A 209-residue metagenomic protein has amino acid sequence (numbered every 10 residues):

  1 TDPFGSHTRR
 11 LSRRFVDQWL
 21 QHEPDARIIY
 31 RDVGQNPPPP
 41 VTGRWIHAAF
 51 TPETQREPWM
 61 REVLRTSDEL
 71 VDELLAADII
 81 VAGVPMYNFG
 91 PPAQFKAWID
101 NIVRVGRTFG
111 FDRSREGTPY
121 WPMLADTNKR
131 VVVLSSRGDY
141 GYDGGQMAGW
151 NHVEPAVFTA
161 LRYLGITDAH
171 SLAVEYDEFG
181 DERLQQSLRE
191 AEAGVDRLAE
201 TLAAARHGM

Functional and structural regions predicted by a protein language model:
T1-P3, Y140, E178: Short histidine/acidic/glycine/proline-rich micro-motifs that form metal- and phosphate-coordinating active-site loops
T1-R107, A193-M209: N-terminal beta1-alpha1-beta2 submodule of the flavodoxin-like/Rossmannoid cofactor-binding fold
L20, D72, W121-L124, R162: Short secondary-structure boundary/capping segments
D25-R27, K129-R130, D168: Residues at the starts of beta-strands that form the adenosine-phosphate
A82, V131-S135, S171: Structural beta-sheet core signal
V105-G110, T167: Short, structured loop/turn "capping" segments at alpha-beta junctions
F111-A160: Short, glycine-/small-residue-rich phosphate/pyrophosphate-handling segment
D143-M209: Glycine-rich phosphate/pyrophosphate-binding loop and the adjoining helix
